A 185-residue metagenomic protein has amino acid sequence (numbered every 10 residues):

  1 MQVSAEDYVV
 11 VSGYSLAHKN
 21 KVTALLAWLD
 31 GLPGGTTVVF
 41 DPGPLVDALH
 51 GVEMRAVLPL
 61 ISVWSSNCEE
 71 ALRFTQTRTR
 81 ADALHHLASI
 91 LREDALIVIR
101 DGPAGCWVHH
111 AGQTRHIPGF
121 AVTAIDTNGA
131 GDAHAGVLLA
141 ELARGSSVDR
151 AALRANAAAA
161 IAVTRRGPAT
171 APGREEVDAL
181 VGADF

Functional and structural regions predicted by a protein language model:
M1-R115, F185: Ribokinase/PfkB-type carbohydrate-kinase core domain
G31, Q76, R80-F185: Conserved phosphate-binding/catalytic region of the ribokinase-like
